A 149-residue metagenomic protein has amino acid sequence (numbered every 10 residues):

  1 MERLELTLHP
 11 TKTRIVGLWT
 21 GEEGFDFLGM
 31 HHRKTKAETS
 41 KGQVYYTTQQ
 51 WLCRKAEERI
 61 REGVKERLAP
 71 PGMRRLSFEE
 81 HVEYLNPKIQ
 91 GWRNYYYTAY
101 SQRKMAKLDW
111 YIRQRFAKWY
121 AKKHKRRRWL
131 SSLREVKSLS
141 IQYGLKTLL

Functional and structural regions predicted by a protein language model:
M1-L149: Non-catalytic terminal/accessory segments
